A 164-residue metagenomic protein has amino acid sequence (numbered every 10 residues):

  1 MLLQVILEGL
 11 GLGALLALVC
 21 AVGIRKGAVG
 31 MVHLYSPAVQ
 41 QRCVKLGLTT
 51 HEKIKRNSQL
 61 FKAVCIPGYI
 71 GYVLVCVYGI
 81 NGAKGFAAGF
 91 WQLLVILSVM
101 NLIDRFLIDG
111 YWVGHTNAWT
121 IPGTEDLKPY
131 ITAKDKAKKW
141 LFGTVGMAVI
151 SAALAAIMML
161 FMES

Functional and structural regions predicted by a protein language model:
I6-M31, I96-W112: Hydrophobic alpha-helical membrane-embedded segments
E8, G82-V99: Interfacial segments of alpha-helical transmembrane regions
L15-S58: Interfacial loop at the N-terminal end of multi-pass membrane proteins
Q40-I54, T120-K138: Short membrane-interface loop/juxtamembrane segments of multi-pass integral membrane proteins
S58-Y78, K139-A153: Core segments of transmembrane alpha-helices that mediate helix-helix packing or line hydrophobic substrate/ligand
L97-R105, D109, I131-I150: C-terminal halves and exits of single transmembrane alpha-helices
R105-E125: Juxtamembrane non-transmembrane "cap" segments at the membrane-aqueous interface of multi-pass membrane proteins
L154-S164: Juxtamembrane boundary at the C-terminal end of a transmembrane helix
